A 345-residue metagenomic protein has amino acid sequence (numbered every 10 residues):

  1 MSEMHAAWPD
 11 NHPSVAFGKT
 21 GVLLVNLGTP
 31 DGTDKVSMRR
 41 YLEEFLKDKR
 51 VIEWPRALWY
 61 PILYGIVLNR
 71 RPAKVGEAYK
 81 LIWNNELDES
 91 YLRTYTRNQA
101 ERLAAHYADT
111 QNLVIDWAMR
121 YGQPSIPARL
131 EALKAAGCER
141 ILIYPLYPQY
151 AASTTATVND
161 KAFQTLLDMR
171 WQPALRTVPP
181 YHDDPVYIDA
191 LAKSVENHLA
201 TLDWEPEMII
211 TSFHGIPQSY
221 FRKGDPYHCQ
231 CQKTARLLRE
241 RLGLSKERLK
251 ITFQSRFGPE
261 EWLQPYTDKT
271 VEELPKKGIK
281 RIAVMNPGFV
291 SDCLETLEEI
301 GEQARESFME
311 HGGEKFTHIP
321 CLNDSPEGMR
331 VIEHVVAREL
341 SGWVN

Functional and structural regions predicted by a protein language model:
S2-N345: Active-site-proximal alpha-helix that buttresses catalytic centers in soluble enzyme cores
